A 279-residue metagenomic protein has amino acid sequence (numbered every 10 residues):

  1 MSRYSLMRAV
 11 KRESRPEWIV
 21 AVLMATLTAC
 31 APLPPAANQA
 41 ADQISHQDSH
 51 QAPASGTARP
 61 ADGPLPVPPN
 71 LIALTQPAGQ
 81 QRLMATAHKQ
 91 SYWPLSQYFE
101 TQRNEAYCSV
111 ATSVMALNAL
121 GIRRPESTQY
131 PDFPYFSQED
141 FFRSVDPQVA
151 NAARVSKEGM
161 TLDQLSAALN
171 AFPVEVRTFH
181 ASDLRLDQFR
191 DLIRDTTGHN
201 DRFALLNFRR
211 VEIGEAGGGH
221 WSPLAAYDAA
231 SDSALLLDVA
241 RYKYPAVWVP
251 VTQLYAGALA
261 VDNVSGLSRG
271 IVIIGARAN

Functional and structural regions predicted by a protein language model:
M1-S14: N-terminal secretory signal peptides that target proteins for export/translocation
M7-V10, I19-V22, I44: Short hydrophobic transmembrane-like helices used for membrane targeting/insertion
K11-S14, K89, Y244: Acidic, low-complexity intrinsically disordered regions
E17-A29: Bacterial N-terminal signal peptides
C30-E158: Active-site-adjacent structural segments surrounding the nucleophilic cysteine of cysteine proteases and isopeptidases
L71-I72, E139-G219, A225-V272, A276-R277: Conserved active-site-adjacent core of cysteine acyl-enzyme catalytic domains
